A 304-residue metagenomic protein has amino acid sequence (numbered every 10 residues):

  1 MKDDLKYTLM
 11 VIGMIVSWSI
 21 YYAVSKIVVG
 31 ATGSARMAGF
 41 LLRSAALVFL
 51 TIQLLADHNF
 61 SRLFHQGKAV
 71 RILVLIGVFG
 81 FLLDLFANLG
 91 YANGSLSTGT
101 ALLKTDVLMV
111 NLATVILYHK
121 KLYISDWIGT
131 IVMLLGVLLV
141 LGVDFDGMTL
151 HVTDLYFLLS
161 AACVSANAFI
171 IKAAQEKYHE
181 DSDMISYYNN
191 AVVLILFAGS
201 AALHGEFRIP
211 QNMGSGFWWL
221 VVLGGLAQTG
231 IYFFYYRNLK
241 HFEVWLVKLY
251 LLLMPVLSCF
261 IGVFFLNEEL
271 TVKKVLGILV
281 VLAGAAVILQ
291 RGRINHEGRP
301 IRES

Functional and structural regions predicted by a protein language model:
M1-M37, L41, V78, F86 (+3 more regions): Glycine-/small-residue-enriched transmembrane alpha-helix faces in small-molecule transporters and effluxers
K6-G13, R36-L55, R71, G129-V132 (+4 more regions): Hydrophobic alpha-helical transmembrane segments of multi-pass integral membrane proteins, especially transporters
S17-Y22, H58-S97, L103, L139 (+1 more regions): Specific transmembrane alpha-helical segments of multi-pass solute transporters/efflux pumps, especially DMT/EamA
A23-S34, S61-L63, A92, L141-V152 (+4 more regions): Membrane-interface helix termini and inter-helical loops of multi-pass transporters
V28, A38, G90, L102 (+6 more regions): Hydrophobic/aromatic residues within transmembrane alpha-helices of multi-pass small-molecule transporters
G33-S34, S95, K121-L122, H179-D181 (+2 more regions): A helix-boundary/kink motif common to multi-pass secondary transporters, especially Major Facilitator Superfamily
L50, L122-V143, I261, K273-G292: Hydrophobic transmembrane alpha-helices of multi-pass small-molecule transport proteins
L54, D106-I131, P255-V275: C-terminal transmembrane-helix exit sites in multi-pass transporters
